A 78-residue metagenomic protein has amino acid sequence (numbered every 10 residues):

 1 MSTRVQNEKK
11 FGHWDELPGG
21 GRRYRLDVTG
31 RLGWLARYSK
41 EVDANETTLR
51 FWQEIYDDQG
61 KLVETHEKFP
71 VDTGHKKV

Functional and structural regions predicted by a protein language model:
M1-V78: Extended interaction-bearing regions that mediate binding to partners or small molecules
